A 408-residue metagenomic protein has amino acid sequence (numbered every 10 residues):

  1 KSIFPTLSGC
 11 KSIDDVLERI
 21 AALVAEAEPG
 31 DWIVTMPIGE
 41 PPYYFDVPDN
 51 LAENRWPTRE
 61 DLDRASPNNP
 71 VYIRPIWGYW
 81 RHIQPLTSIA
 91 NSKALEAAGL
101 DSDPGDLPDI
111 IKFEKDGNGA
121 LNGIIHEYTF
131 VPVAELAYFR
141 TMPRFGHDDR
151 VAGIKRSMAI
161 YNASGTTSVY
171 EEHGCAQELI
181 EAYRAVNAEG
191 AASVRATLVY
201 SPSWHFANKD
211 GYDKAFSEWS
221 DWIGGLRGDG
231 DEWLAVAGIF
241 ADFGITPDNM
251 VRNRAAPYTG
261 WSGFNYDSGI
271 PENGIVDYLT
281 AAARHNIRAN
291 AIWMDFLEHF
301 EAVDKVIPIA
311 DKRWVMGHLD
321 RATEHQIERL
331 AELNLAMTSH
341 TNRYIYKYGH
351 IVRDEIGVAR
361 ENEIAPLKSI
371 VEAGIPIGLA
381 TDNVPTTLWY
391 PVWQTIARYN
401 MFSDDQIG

Functional and structural regions predicted by a protein language model:
K1-S220, G228, E232-Y278, A282-I292 (+1 more regions): Divalent metal-binding segments
G225: Conserved N-terminal glycine/acidic-rich loop preference
L279-I292, F296-W314, L319, E324-A331 (+1 more regions): His/Asp/Glu-enriched, well-ordered alpha-helical/loop segment that forms or immediately abuts the divalent-metal
